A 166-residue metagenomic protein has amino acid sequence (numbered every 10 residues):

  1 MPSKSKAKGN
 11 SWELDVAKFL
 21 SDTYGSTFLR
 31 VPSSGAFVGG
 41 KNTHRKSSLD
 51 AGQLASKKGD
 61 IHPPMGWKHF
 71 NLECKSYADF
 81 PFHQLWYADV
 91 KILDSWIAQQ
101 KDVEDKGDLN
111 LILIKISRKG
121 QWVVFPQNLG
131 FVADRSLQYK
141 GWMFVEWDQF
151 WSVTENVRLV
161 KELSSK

Functional and structural regions predicted by a protein language model:
M1-K166: Catalytic phosphate/metal-binding cores of nucleic-acid and nucleotide-processing enzymes, i.e., regions that mediate
